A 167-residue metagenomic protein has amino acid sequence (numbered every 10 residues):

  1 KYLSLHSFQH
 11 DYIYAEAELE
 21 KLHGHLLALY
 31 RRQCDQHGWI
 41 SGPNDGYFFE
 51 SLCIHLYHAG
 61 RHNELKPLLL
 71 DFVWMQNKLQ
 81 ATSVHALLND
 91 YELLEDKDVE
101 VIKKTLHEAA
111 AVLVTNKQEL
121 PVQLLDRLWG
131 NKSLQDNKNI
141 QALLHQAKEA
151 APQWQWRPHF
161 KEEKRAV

Functional and structural regions predicted by a protein language model:
K1-I13, S51-L56, R127-L128: Hydrophobic, repeat-rich solenoid/adaptor surfaces of innate immune receptors and signaling proteins
Y2, S7-D45, H62-M75, E95-I102: A eukaryote-biased feature capturing mid-to-C-terminal, repeat/solenoid-rich segments of large proteins, strongly
Y14, E50-I54, K66, A110-A111 (+1 more regions): Amphipathic alpha-helical repeat scaffolds
A17, W39, L56, A111-T115: Generic amphipathic alpha-helical segments used as scaffolds and interaction surfaces in large, multi-domain proteins
H37, L56-A59, N131: Generic hydrophobic alpha-helical segments
F48-F49, C53-L94, I102-T105: Short, well-ordered secondary-structure microsegments that present a prominent hydrophobic/aromatic side chain
L88-V167: WD40-repeat beta-propeller superdomains and closely related acidic/aromatic-rich repeat-like regions
